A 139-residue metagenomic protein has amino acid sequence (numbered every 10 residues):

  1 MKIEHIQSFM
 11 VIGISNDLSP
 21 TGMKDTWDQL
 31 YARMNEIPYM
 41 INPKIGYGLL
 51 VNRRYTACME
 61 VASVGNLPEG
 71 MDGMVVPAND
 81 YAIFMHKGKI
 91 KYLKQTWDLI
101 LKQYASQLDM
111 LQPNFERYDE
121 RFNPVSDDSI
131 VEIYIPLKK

Functional and structural regions predicted by a protein language model:
M1-K139: A solvent-exposed interaction/effector surface
